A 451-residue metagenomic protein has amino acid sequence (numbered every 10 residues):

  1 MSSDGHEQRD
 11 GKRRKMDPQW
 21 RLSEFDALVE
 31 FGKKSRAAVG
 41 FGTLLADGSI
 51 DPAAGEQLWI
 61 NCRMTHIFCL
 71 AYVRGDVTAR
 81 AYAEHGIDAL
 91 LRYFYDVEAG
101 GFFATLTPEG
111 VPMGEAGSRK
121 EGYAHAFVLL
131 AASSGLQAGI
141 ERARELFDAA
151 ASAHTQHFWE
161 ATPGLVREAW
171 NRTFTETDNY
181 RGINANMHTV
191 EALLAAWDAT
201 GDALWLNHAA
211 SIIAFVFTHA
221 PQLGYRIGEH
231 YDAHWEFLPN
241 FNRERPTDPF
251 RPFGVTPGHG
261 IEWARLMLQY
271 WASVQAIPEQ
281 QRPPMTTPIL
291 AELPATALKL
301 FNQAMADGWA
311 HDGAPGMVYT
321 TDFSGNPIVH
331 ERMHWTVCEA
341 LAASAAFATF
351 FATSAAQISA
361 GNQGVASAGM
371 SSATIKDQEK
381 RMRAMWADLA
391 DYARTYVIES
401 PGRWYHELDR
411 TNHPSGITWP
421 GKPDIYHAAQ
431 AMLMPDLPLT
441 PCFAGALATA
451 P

Functional and structural regions predicted by a protein language model:
M1-P451: Glycan-recognition and catalytic cores of secretory/periplasmic carbohydrate-active enzymes
